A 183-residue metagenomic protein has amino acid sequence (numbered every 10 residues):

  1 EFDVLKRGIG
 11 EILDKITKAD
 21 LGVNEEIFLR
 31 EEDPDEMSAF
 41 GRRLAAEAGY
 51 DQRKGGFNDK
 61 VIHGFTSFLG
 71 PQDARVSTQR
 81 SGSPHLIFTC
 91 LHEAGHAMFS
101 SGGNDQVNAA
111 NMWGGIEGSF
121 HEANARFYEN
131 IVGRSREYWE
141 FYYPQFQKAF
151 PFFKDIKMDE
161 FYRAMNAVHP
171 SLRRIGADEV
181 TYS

Functional and structural regions predicted by a protein language model:
E1-P84: Contiguous, non-catalytic segments that form substrate-binding/exosite surfaces or channel walls
G10, D14-T17, L21, A45-Y50 (+4 more regions): Hydrophobic/aromatic-lined pockets within catalytic cores
A19-L21, G70-Q72, S101-N108, A164-R173: Short acidic (Asp/Glu) and glycine-rich catalytic loops that position anionic groups and cofactors
E26-D33, K60-H63, G115-I116, Y142-F152: A glycine-rich phosphate-binding loop feature that marks nucleotide/adenosyl-phosphate handling sites
Q52-G55, Q106-A110, G133-P144: Acidic/polar loop patches that form or flank catalytic/metal-binding clefts of enzymes that bind anionic ligands
G82-N104, E122-R126: Active-site recognition of the HExxH zinc-binding catalytic motif
A110-E122, E179-T181: Active-site metal-coordination segments of metallo-dependent hydrolases
V132-S183: Long, amphipathic alpha-helical stalk/connector segments used for oligomerization, subunit docking, or mechanical
